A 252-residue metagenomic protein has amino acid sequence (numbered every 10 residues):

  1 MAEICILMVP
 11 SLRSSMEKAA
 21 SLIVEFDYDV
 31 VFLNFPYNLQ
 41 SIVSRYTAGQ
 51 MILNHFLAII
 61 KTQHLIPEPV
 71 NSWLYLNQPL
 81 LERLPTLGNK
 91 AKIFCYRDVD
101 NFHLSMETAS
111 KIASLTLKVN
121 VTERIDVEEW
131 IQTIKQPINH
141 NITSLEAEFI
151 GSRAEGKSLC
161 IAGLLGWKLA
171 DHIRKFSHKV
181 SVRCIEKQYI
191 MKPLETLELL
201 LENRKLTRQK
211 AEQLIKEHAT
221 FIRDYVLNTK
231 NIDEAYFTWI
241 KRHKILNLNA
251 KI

Functional and structural regions predicted by a protein language model:
M1-I252: Compositional signal for N-terminal targeting/processing segments
